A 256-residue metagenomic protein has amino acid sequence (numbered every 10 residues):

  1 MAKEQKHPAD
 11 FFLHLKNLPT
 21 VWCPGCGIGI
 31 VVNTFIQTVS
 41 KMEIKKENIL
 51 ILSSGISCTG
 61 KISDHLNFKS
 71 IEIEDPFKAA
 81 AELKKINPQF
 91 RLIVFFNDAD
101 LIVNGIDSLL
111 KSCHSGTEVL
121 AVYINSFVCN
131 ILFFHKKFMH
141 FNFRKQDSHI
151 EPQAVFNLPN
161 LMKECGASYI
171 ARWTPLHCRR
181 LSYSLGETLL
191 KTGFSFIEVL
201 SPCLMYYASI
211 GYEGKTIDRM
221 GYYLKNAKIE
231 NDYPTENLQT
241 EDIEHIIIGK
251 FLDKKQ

Functional and structural regions predicted by a protein language model:
M1-F90: Thiamine diphosphate
A2-H7, S201-Q256: Flexible, low-complexity linker and terminal segments
D10, K85-Q89, K136-T188: Conserved thiamine diphosphate
L18, K45-I49, N87-L92, H114-L120 (+4 more regions): Short coil/turn connectors at secondary-structure junctions
W22-P24, V94-F95, Y169-T174, F196: Short catalytic-loop micro-motif centered on adjacent basic/acidic residues
I56-N130: Thiamine diphosphate
I56-S57, S126-V128, H177, L200-Y206 (+1 more regions): Glycine-rich beta-alpha junction loops
H135-N142, C178, L185-F194, Y207-Y222: Short, surface-exposed, charged loop/turn segments at secondary-structure junctions
